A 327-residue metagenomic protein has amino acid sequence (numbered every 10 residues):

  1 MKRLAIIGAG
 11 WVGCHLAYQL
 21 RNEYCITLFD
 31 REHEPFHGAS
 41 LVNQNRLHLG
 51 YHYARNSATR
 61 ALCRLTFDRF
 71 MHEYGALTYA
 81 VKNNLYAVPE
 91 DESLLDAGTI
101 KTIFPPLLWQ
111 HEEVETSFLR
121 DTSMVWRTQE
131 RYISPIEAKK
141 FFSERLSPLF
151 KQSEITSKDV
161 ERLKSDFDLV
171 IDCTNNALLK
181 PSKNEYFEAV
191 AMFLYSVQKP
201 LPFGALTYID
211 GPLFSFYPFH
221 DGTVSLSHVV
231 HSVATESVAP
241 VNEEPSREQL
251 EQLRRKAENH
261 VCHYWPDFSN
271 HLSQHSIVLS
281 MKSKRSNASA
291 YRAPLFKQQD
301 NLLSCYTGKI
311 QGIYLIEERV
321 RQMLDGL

Functional and structural regions predicted by a protein language model:
K2-T27: N-terminal Rossmann-like FAD-binding beta1-loop-alpha1 element of flavoenzymes
R21-V42: Glycine-rich FAD pyrophosphate-binding loop
F36, F167-D210, F219-G222, H231 (+2 more regions): Central helical "cap/lid" subdomain
Q44-M124: Dinucleotide-binding Rossmann-like beta1-alpha1 core, especially the glycine-rich loop that anchors the ADP
T78-V88, Q110-L146, Q299-T307: Helix-loop-beta segment of a Rossmann-like dinucleotide-binding subdomain
W126-L169, C173-A177, I313-R321: Helical element adjacent to the flavin cofactor pocket in flavoenzyme catalytic cores
G222, T235-M281: Flavin-binding catalytic cores
W265-L327: C-terminal catalytic lobe of FAD-dependent flavoproteins
